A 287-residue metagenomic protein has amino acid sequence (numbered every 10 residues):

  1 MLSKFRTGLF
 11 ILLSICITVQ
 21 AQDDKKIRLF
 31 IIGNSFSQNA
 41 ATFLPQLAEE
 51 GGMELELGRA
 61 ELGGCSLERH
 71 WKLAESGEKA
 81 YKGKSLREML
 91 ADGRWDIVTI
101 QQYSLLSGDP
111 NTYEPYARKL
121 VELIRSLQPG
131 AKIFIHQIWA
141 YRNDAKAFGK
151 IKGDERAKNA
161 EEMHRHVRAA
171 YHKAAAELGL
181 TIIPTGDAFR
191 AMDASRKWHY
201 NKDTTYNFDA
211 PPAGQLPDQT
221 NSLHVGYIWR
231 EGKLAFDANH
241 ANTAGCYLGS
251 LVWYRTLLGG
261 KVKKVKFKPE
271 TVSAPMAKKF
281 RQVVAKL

Functional and structural regions predicted by a protein language model:
M1-L9: Bacterial N-terminal signal peptides that target proteins for export
L12-Q20: Hydrophobic h-region of N-terminal signal peptides that target proteins for export in Gram-negative bacteria
Q20-K26: Sec-dependent signal peptide cleavage junction
I27-I32, F36-P129, R142: Conserved SGNH/GDSL esterase-like catalytic core that processes O-acyl groups on lipids and polysaccharides
S37, A117, H164-R168, C246 (+2 more regions): A structural signal for well-ordered alpha-helical scaffolds and beta->alpha junctions
F43, L123, A170-A174, L248 (+3 more regions): Amphipathic alpha-helical segments that form well-ordered structural scaffolds and often line/cohere around active
K84-T243, K264: Alpha-helical cap/lid subdomain in secreted, periplasmic, or secretory-pathway luminal O-acyl-processing enzymes
G226-V284: Extended, basic/helix-rich recognition subdomains
